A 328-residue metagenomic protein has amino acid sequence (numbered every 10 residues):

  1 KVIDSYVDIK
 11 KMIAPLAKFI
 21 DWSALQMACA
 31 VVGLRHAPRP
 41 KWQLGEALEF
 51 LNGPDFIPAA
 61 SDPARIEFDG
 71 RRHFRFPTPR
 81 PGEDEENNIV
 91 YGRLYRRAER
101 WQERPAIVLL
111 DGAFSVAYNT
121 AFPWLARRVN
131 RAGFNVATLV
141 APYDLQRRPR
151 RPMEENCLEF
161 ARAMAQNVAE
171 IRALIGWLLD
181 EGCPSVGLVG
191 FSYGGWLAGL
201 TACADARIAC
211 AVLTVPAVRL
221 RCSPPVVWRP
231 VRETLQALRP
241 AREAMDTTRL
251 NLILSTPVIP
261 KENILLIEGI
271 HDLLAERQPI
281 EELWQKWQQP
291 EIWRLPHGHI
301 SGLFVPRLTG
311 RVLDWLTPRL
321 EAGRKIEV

Functional and structural regions predicted by a protein language model:
K1-P79, E327-V328: N-terminal targeting or regulatory segments adjacent to alpha/beta-hydrolase or S9 domains
G82-R150: Short, surface-exposed "cap/lid" segments of acyl-processing enzymes
R150-E181: Alpha/beta-hydrolase active-site loop
V189-A198: Gly/Ala-rich beta-loop-alpha elbow adjacent to hydrolase catalytic centers
G199-M245, R294: Hydrolase active-site cap/lid region
S223-Q285: The feature captures the conserved acid-bearing segment of alpha/beta-hydrolase catalytic domains
I292-G298: Short glycine-rich catalytic loops that host catalytic nucleophiles or stabilize transition states across multiple
G298-G310: Catalytic histidine-centered segment of alpha/beta-hydrolase-like enzymes
